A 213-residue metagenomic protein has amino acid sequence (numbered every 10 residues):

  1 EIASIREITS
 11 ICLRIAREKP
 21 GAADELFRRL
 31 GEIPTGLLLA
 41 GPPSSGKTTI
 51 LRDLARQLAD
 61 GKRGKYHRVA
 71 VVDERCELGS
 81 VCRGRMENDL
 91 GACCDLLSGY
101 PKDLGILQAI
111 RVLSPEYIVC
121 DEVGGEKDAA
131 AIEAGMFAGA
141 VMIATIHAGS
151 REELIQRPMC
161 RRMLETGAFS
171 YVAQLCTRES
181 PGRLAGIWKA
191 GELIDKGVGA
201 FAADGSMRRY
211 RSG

Functional and structural regions predicted by a protein language model:
E1-E7, Y171-G213: Conserved P-loop NTPase
E1-T35: P-loop NTP-binding catalytic core
E18-A22, L96-L104, V123: A general structural motif
G31-E32, P42, D60-G64, M86-D89 (+3 more regions): Conserved catalytic network of the ASCE P-loop NTPase/AAA+ motor domain
P34-L54, D60: Glycine-rich phosphate-binding P-loop
A59-A109: P-loop NTPase switch/communication element
G79-R85, L107-A109, A130-I132, I155-R157 (+1 more regions): Short, well-ordered secondary-structure micro-motifs
L113-S180: Conserved P-loop NTPase nucleotide-binding/switch module
